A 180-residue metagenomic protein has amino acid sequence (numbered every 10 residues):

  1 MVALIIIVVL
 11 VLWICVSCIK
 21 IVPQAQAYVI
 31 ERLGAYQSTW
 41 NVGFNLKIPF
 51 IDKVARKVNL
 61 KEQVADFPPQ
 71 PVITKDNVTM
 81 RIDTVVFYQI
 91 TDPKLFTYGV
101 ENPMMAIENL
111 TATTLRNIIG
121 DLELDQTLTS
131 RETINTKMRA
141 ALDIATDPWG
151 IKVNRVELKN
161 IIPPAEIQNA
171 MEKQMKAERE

Functional and structural regions predicted by a protein language model:
M1-I19: Single-pass alpha-helical transmembrane signal-anchor segments
V9, A165-E180: Long, charge-rich amphipathic alpha-helical coiled-coil "stalk/tentacle" segments that mediate oligomerization
I14-I30: Aromatic-capped interface at the extracytoplasmic side of an N-terminal signal-anchor transmembrane helix
V22, I30-A35, N45, I51-E166: Amphipathic, interface-forming alpha-helical segments with heptad-repeat character
W40-F44: Terminal hydrophobic membrane-targeting helix
